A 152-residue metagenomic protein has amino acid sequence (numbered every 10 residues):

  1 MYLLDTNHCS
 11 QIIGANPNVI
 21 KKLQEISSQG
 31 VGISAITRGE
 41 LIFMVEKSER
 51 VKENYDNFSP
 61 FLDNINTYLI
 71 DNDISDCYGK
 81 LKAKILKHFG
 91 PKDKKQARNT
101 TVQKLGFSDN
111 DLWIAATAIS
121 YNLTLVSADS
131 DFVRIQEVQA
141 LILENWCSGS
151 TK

Functional and structural regions predicted by a protein language model:
M1-P60: Short, well-structured N-terminal submotif of metal-dependent ribonuclease cores
H8-C9, T37, I74, I114 (+1 more regions): Alpha-helix capping/helix-boundary segments
G32, N57, D73, D109 (+2 more regions): Amphipathic alpha-helical recognition patches that constitute DNA-binding helices
G39, D73-C77, S148-K152: A short acidic, often aromatic-flanked loop/helix-cap motif at beta-alpha or helix-coil junctions that lines enzyme
E49-K52, I85, I142-N145: Short, hinge-like loop/turn segments at secondary-structure boundaries
N66-D71, E144-S148: Short acidic-hydrophobic, aromatic-tinged amphipathic segments that line or gate anion-handling sites
Y68-V126: Active-site neighborhoods of divalent-metal-dependent phosphate/nucleic-acid chemistry enzymes
A115, I119-K152: Acidic, PIN/NYN-like endoribonuclease modules and their adjacent C-terminal/linker elements
